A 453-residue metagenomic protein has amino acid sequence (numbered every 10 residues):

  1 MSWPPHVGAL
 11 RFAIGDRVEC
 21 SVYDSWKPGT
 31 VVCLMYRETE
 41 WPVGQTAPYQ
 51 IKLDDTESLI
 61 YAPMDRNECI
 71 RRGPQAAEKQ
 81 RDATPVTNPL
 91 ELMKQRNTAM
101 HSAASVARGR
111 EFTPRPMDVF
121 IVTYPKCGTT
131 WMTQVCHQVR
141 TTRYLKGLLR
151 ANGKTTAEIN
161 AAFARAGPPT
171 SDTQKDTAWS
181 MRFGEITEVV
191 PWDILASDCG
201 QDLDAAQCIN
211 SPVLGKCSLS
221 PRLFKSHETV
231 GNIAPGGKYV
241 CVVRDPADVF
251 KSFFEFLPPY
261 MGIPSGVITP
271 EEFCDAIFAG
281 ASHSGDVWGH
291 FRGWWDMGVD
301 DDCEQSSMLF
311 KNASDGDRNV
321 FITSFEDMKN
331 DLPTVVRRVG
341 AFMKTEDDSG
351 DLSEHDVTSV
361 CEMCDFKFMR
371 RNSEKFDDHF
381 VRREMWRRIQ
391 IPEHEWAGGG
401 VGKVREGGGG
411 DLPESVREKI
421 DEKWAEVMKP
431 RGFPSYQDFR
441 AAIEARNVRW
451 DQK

Functional and structural regions predicted by a protein language model:
M1-V18: Mixed-charge, Lys/Arg-rich low-complexity intrinsically disordered regions
W3, D54-R81: Intrinsically disordered, low-complexity, charged/polar segments
R11-F12, W26, F342: Short, well-ordered loop/turn sites that connect or cap secondary structure elements
K27-Y36: Short beta-strand-centered aromatic/proline hotspots
E40-Q50: Short aromatic-glycine-enriched beta-strand elements
R81-D118, T123-P125, N210-S211, K216-L219 (+3 more regions): PAPS-dependent sulfotransferases, especially Golgi type II membrane carbohydrate sulfotransferases
Y144-C208, L223, D315-G410, A445-V448: The conserved 3'-phosphoadenosine-5'-phosphosulfate
K238-F253: Conserved phosphate-donor/acceptor-positioning beta-strand/loop module used by diverse small-molecule
